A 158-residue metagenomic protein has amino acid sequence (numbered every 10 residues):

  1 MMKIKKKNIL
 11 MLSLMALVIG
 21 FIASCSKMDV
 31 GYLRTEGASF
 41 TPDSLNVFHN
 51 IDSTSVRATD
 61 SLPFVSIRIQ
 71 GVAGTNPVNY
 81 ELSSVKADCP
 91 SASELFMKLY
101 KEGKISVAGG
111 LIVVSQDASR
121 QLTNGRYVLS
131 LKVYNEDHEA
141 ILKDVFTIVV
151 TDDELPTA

Functional and structural regions predicted by a protein language model:
M1-N8, A16-P42: Bacterial Sec-dependent N-terminal signal peptides
S26-A158: Non-catalytic macromolecular-recognition regions in eukaryotic signaling proteins
